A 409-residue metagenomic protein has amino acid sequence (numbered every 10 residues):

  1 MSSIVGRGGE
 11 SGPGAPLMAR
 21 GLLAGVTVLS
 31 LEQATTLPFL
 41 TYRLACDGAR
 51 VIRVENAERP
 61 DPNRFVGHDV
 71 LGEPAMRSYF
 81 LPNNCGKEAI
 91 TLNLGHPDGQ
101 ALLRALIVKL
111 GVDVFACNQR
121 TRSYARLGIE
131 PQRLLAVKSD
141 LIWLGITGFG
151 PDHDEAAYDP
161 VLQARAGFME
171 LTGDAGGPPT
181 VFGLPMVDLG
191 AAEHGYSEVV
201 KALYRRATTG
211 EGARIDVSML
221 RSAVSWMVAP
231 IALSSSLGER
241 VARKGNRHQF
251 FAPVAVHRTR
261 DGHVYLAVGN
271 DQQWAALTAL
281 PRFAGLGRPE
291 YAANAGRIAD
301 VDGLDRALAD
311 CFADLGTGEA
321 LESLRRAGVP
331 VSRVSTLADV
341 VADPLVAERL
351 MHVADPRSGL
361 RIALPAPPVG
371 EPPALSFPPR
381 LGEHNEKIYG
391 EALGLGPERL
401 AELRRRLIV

Functional and structural regions predicted by a protein language model:
M1-T208, R380, E386-V409: N-terminal helix-loop segment corresponding to the beta1-alpha1 unit of nucleotide/adenylate-binding folds
V51-V54, R325-D339, L395-L400: Short, well-structured beta-strand/strand-turn elements
E58, G148-G150, M219-V224, D261-H263 (+2 more regions): Glycine-rich beta-alpha junction loops
P151-D152, G177-L184, A207-A223, A242-Q249 (+1 more regions): Conserved Rossmann-fold dehydrogenase catalytic segment
P185-V200, M219-M227, G269, Q273: Mid-domain beta-loop-alpha active-site segment that forms a flexible, acidic cofactor/metal-binding surface
A192-G212, A229-S236, T278-L286: Oxidoreductase and adenylate-handling cofactor-binding alpha/beta cores
A252-A327, V331, F377: Aromatic-enriched alpha-helical interface/lid elements that frame and gate functional surfaces
G318, R326-L375: A glycine-rich dinucleotide-binding beta-alpha-beta segment and adjacent secondary-structure elements that constitute
